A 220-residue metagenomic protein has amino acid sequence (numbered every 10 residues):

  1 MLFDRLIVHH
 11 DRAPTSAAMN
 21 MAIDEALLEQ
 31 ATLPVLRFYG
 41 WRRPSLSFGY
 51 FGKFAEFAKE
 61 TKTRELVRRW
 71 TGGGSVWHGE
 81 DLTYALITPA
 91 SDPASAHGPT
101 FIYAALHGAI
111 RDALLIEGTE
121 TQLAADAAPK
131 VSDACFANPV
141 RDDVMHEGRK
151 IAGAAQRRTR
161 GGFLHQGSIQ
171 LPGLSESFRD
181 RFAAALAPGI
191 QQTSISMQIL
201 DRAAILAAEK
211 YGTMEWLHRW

Functional and structural regions predicted by a protein language model:
M1-T61, R68-R69, S75, P188-W220: Active-site loop/lid in soluble adenylation, ligation, and acyl-transfer enzymes
H9, L28, R37-Y39, S47-G49 (+6 more regions): Residues in well-ordered beta-strands of folded domains
A13, D133-Q166: Short terminal or interdomain "cap/linker" segment that borders an active site or interface and mediates
R43, T61, W77-D81, P139 (+1 more regions): Short connector loops at helix/strand junctions that flank enzyme active sites, especially segments positioning acidic
S45-L46, A55-E56, S91-P93, T159-R160: Short, acidic Gly/Pro/Ser/Thr-rich loop/turn segments
W70-P93, H165: Residues forming anionic-ligand binding surfaces in small-molecule and nucleic-acid pockets of primarily soluble enzymes
A85-Y103, G167-G173: Short histidine-centered catalytic/ligand-binding loop motif
L106-A134, R157-W220: Long, positively charged amphipathic alpha-helical accessory segments at protein N-termini or as interdomain linkers
